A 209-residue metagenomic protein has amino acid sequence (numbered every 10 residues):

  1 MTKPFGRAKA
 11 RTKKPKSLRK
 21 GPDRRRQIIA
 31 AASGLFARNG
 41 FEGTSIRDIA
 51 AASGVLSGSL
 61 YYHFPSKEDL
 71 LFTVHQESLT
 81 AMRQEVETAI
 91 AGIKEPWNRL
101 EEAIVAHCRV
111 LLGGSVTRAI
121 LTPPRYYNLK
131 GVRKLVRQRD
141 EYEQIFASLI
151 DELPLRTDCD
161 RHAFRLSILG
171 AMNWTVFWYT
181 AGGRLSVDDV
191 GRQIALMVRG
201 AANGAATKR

Functional and structural regions predicted by a protein language model:
M1-D23, A206-R209: N-terminal intrinsically disordered/low-complexity leader segments
R24-A32, I49-A50, V74-S78, M82-V86 (+1 more regions): Generic hydrophobic, amphipathic alpha-helix propensity
Q27, A31, L35-D69, T73: Helix-turn-helix
T73, E87-G113, R165-I168: Hydrophobic alpha-helical connector segments
T80-R83, E87, E102, L129-L155 (+3 more regions): Amphipathic alpha-helical packing segments from all-alpha helical-bundle domains
R109-T117, I168-L185, V198-K208: Amphipathic C-terminal alpha-helical segment
V110-K130, A147, F177: Amphipathic alpha-helical segments used for helix-helix packing
R118-T122, D158-C159, R209: Short, hydrophobic secondary-structure boundary micro-motifs
